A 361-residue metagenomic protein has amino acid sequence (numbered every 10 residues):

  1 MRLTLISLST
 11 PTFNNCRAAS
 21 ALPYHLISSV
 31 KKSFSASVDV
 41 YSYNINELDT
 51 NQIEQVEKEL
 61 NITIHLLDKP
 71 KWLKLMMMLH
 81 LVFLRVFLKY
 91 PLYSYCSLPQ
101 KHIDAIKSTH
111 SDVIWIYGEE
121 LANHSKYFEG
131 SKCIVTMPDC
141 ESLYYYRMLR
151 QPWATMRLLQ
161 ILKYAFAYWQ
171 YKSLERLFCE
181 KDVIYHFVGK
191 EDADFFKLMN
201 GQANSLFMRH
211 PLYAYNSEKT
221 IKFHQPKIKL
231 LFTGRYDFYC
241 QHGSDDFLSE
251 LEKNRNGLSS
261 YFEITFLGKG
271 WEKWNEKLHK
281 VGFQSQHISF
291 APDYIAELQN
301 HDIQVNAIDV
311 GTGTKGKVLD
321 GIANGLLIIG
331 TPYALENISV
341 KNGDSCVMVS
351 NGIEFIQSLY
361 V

Functional and structural regions predicted by a protein language model:
M1-T63, T109, E252-G257: N-terminal subdomain of nucleotide-sugar transferases
L3, F128-M156: Active-site proximal beta-strand in glycosyltransferases
L22, F207-H279, S289-Y294, L298-Q299: Conserved catalytic-core segment of nucleotide-activated headgroup transferases in glycan assembly
S28, Q100-A105, E141, W153-Y185: Membrane-proximal helix-turn-helix segments that form the acceptor-binding/catalytic region of lipid-linked
I134-V135, Y164-E218: Donor nucleotide-sugar binding/catalytic pocket of nucleotide-sugar-dependent glycosyltransferases
Q299-G313, N324-L326: Acidic donor-binding loop of glycosyltransferase active sites
K317-D320, L327-T331: Short hydrophobic beta-strand element within catalytic cores of glycosyltransferases and related nucleotide-activated
C346-I353, Y360-V361: Conserved acidic donor-binding segment of nucleotide-sugar-dependent glycosyltransferases
